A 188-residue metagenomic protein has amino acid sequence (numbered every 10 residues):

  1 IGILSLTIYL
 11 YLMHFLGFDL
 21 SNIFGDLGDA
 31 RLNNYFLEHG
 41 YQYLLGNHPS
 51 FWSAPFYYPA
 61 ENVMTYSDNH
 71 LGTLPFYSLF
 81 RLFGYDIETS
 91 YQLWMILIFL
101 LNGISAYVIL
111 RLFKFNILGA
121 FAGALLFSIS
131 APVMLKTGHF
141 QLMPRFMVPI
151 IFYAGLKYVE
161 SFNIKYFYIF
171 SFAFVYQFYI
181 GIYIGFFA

Functional and structural regions predicted by a protein language model:
L4-N102, L126-R145: Membrane-interface coil-to-helix junctions
L6, L93-F113, I117-A188: Membrane-embedded helix bundles of polyisoprenyl
